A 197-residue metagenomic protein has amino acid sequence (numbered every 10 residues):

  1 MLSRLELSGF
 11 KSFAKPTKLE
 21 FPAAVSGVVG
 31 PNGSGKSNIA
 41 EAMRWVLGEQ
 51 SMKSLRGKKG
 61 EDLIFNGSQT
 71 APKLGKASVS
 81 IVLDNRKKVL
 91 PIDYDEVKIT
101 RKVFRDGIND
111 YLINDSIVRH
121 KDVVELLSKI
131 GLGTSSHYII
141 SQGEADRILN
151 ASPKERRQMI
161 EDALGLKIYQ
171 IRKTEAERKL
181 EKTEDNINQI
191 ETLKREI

Functional and structural regions predicted by a protein language model:
L2-I197: Gly/Lys-enriched N-terminal cap/neck module of very large, oligomeric protein machines
